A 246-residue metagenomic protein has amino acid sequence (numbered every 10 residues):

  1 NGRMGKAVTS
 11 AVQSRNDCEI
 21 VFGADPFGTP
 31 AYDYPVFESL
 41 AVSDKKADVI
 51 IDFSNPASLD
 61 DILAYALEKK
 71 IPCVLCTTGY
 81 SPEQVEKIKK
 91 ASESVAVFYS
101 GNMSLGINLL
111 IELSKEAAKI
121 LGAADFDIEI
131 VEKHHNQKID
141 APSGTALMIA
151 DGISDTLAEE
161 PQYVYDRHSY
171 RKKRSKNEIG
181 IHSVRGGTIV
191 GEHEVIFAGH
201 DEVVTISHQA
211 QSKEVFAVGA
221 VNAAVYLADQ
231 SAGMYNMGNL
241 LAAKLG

Functional and structural regions predicted by a protein language model:
N1-M4, A57: Conserved SAM/SAH-binding loop
R3-A47, G122-G246: C-terminal substrate-binding/catalytic lobe of Rossmann-fold NAD(P)-dependent oxidoreductases
I20, V36, C73-V74, V97-Y99: Hydrophobic beta-strand scaffold residues
I50-I51: N-terminal Rossmann-like NAD(P) cofactor-binding module of classical short-chain dehydrogenase/reductase
S54-N55, T78, S183-R185: Short glycine-/small-residue-rich Rossmann-like dinucleotide-binding loops
N55, L59, S81, P142 (+1 more regions): Short, conserved glycine- and acidic-residue-centered signature motifs in active-site or ligand-binding loops
A57-K69, C76-Y99, L105-K119: Rossmann-fold NAD(P)-binding glycine/threonine-rich loop
